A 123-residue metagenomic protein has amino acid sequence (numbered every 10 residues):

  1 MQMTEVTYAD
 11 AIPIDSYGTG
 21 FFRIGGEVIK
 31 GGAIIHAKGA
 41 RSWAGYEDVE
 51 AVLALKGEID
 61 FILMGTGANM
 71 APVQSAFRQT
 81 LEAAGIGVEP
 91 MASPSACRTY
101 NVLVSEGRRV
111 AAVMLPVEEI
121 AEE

Functional and structural regions predicted by a protein language model:
M1-V49, S105-E123: Non-catalytic interface/targeting segments
D10, S16-Y17, L55, I86 (+1 more regions): Generic hydrophobic-segment detector
T19, R78, Y100: Short glycine-/small-residue-rich flexible loop motifs, especially phosphate/cofactor-binding loops
I34-F61, G65, A92: Compact, glycine-rich, soluble single-domain proteins
Y46-E47, P72, P94, R98: Residues at secondary-structure transition points
G57-S93: Mid-chain, well-packed structural core segment of small domains
V73-S75, Y100, E122: Short glycine-/acidic-enriched loop or helix-start segments at secondary-structure transitions that form or flank
G87-P116: C-terminal structural segments of small proteins and small subunits
